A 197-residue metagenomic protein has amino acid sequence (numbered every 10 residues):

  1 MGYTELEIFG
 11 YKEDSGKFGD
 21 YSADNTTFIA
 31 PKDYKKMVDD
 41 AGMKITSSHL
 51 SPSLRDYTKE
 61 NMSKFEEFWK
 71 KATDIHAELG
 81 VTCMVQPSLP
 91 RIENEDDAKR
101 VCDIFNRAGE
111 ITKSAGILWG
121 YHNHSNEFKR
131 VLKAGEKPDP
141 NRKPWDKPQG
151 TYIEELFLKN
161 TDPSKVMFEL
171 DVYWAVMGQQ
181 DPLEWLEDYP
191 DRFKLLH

Functional and structural regions predicted by a protein language model:
M1-T82, N106, K113: N-terminal pre-domain/capping segments
T4-I8, I45-L50, M84-Q86, W119-Y121 (+2 more regions): Hydrophobic faces of well-ordered beta-strands that scaffold small-molecule active sites in alpha/beta enzyme cores
E5, R55-M167, M177: Active-site acidic/histidine proton-transfer and metal-coordination neighborhood in alpha/beta enzyme cores
Y11-D14, N126, A175: Active-site loop signature of alpha/beta-hydrolase-fold enzymes
A41-M43, A115, P163-K165, D191-R192: A short helix-to-beta-strand connector/capping loop
L170-V176, W185: Extracellular glycoside hydrolase catalytic/binding regions
D181-H197: Aromatic-lined glycan-binding groove of carbohydrate-active enzymes
